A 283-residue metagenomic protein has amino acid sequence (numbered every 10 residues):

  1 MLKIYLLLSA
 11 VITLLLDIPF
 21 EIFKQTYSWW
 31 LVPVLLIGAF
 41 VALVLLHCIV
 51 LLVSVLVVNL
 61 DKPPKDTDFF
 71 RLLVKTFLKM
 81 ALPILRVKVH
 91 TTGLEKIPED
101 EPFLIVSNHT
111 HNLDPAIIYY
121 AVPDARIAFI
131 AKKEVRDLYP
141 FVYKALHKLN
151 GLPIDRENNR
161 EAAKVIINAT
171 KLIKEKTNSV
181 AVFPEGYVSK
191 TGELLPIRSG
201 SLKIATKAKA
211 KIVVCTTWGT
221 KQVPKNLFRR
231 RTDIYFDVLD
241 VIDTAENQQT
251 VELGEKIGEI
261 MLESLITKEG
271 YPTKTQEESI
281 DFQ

Functional and structural regions predicted by a protein language model:
M1-F20, K24-P102: Membrane-anchoring hydrophobic helices of lipid-metabolizing enzymes
L6-S9, A163-Q283: Non-catalytic C-terminal accessory region of glycerolipid acyltransferases and related lyso-lipid remodeling enzymes
V55-V74, P83, P98-N158: Catalytic core of membrane glycerolipid acyltransferases/transacylases, capturing the structured, soluble-facing
T76-F77, V89-G93, P115-A116, I166-A169 (+1 more regions): A generic local structural motif
T91, I105, F129-I130, F236-V238: Generic preference for hydrophobic
T91, L152-D155, T244: Short acidic-hydrophobic, aromatic-tinged amphipathic segments that line or gate anion-handling sites
